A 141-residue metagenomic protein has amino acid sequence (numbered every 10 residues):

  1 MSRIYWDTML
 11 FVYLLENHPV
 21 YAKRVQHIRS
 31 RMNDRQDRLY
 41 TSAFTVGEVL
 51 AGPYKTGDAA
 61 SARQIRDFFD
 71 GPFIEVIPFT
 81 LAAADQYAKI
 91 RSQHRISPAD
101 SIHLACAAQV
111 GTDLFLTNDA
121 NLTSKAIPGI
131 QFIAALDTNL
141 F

Functional and structural regions predicted by a protein language model:
M1-T41, Y54-Q64, A120, I133-F141: Short, well-structured N-terminal submotif of metal-dependent ribonuclease cores
T8, A43, D100-L104: Conserved glycosyltransferase catalytic-site signature
Q26, I74-A120: Active-site neighborhoods of divalent-metal-dependent phosphate/nucleic-acid chemistry enzymes
D34-Q36, G71-P72, Q93: Structured helix-beta-strand junction loops
D37, I74, I130: Short, conserved active-site loop motifs that form the nucleotide-linked donor/cofactor pocket
A59-R63, P72-F73, I77: Helix-adjacent hinge/juxtasegments
L122-G129: Short loop/helix-cap segments at secondary-structure boundaries that form the rim of catalytic
